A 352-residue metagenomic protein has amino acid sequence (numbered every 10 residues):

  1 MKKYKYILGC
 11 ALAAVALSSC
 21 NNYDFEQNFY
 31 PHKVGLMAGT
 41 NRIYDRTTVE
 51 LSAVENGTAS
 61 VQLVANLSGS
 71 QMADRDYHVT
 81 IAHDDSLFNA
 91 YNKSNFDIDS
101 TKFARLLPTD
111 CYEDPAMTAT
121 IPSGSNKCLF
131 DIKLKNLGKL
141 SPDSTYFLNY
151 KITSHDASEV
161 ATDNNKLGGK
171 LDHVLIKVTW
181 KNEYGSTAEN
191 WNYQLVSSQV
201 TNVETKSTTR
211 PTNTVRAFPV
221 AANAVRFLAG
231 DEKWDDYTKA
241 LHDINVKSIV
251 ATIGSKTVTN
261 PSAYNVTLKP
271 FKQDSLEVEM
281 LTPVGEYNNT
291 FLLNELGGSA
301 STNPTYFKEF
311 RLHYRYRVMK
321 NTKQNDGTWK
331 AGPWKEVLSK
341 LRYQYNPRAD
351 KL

Functional and structural regions predicted by a protein language model:
M1-L8: Bacterial N-terminal signal peptides that target proteins for export
A16-S19: C-terminal motif of bacterial Sec signal peptides marking the signal peptidase cleavage site
N21-A119, L129, K133-F147, T153-L352: Intrinsically disordered, low-complexity regulatory regions in eukaryotic proteins
I121-G124: Short, contiguous acidic and Ser/Thr-rich linear segments
